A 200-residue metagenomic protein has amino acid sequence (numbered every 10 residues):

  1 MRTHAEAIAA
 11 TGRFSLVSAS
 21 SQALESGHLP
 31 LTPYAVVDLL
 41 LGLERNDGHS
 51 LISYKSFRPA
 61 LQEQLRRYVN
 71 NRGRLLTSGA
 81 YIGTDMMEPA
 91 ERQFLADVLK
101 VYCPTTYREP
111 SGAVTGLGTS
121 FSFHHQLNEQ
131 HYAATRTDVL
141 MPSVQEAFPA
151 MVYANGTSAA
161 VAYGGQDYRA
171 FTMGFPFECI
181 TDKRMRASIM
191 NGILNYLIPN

Functional and structural regions predicted by a protein language model:
M1-R92, I180: Helical hinge/lid and interdomain linker segments adjacent to catalytic or ligand-binding clefts that mediate domain
T3-T11, G112, H124-N128, A147 (+2 more regions): N-terminal exported-region signature
F14-V17, F148, R169: Conserved beta-strand segments of alpha/beta enzyme cores
A19-Q22, M151-A154, M173: Conserved beta-strand termini and adjacent loop/short-helix elements that scaffold enzyme active sites in alpha/beta
D47, G156-A160, C179-T181: Short, surface-exposed beta-strand/loop "edge" segments at domain boundaries and coil↔beta transitions
T77-G164: An acidic, glycine-rich "communication" segment
Y163-F171: Beta-strand-turn-beta hairpins that frame and shape the catalytic cleft of phosphate-ester-processing enzymes
M173-N200: A recurrent domain-boundary module in secreted/ectodomain proteins
